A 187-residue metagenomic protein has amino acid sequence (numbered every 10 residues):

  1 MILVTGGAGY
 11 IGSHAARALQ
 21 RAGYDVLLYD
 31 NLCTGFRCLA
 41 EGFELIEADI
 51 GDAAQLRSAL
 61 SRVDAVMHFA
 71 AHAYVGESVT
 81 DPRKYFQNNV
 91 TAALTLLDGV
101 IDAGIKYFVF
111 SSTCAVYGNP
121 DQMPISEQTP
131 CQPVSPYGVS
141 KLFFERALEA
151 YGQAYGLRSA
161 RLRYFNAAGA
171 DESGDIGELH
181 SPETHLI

Functional and structural regions predicted by a protein language model:
M1-E172: N-terminal Rossmann-like NAD(P)+-binding domain of SDR-like oxidoreductases, especially those catalyzing
P133-S140, L179-I187: The catalytic Tyr-centered alpha-helix of NAD(P)H-dependent dehydrogenases
E172-L179: Heptad-repeat alpha-helical coiled-coil signaling segments
